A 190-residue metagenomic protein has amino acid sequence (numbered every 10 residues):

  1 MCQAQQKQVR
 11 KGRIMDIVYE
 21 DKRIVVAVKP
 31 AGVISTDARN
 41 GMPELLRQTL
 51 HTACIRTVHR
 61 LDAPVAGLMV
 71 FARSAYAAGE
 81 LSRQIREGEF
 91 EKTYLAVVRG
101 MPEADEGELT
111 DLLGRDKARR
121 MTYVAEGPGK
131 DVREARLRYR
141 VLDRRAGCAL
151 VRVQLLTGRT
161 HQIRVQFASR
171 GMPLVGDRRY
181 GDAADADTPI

Functional and structural regions predicted by a protein language model:
M1-R136, L142-A146, F167-A168: RNA pseudouridine synthases
M42, L46, R115-K117, E134-L137 (+1 more regions): Pseudouridine synthase
